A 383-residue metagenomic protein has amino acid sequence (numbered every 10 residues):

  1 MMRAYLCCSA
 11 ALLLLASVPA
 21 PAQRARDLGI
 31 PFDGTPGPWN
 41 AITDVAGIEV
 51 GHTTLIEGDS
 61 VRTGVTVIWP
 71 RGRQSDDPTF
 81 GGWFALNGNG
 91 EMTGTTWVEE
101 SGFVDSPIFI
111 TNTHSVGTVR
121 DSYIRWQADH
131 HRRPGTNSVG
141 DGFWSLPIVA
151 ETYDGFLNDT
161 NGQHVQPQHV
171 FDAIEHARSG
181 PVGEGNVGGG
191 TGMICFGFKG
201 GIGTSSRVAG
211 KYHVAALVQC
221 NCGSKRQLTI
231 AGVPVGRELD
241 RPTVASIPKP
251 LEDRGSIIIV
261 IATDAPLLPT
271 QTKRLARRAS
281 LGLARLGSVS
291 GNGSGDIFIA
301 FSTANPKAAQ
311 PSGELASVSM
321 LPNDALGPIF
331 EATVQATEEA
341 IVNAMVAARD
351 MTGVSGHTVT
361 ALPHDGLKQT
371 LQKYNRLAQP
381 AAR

Functional and structural regions predicted by a protein language model:
M1-C8: Bacterial N-terminal signal peptides that target proteins for export
L12-L15: Hydrophobic alpha-helical segments of integral membrane proteins
S17-P19: N-terminal signal peptide c-region/cleavage motif recognized by signal peptidases
A22-R383: Alpha/propeptide regions of enzymes that mature by internal proteolysis
